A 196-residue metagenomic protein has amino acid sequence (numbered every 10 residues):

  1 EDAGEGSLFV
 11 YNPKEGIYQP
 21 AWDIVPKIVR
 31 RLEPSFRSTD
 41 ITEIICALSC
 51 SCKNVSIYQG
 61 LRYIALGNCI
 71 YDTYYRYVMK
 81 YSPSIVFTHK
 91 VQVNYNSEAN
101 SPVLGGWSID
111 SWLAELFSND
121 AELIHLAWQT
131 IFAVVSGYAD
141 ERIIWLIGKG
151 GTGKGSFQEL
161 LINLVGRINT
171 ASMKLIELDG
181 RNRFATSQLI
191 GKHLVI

Functional and structural regions predicted by a protein language model:
E1-D23, I64, I70-G191: P-loop NTPase catalytic core of nucleic-acid-dependent motor ATPases
V10-V78: Long, basic/Gly/Ser/Thr-rich N-terminal segments that mediate initial subcellular attachment or targeting
K192-I196: Conserved AAA+/SF3 P-loop NTPase catalytic/coupling segment centered on the Walker-B
